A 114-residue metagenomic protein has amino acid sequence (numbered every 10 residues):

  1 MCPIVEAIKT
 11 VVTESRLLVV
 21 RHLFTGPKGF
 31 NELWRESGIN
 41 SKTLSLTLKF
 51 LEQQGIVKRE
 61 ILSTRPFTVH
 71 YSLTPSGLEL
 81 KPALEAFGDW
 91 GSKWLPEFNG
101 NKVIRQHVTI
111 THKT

Functional and structural regions predicted by a protein language model:
C2-T43, H70: N-terminal helix-turn-helix DNA-binding core of bacterial DNA-binding proteins
T10, G55-I61, E79, A83: Short, contiguous, well-ordered secondary-structure segments
R16, K28, I56, D89-S92 (+1 more regions): Generic structural signal for secondary-structure transition and capping sites
P27, S37, S41, L48 (+2 more regions): Short amphipathic alpha-helical/adjacent loop interface patches that line ligand and macromolecule-binding sites
N31-L62, P66-F67: Canonical helix-turn-helix DNA-binding module
S63-F87: Basic, amphipathic "hinge/linker" alpha-helix immediately C-terminal to the N-terminal HTH DNA-binding motif
K81-T114: Amphipathic alpha-helical dimerization/coiled-coil segments that flank or bridge DNA-binding/regulatory modules
